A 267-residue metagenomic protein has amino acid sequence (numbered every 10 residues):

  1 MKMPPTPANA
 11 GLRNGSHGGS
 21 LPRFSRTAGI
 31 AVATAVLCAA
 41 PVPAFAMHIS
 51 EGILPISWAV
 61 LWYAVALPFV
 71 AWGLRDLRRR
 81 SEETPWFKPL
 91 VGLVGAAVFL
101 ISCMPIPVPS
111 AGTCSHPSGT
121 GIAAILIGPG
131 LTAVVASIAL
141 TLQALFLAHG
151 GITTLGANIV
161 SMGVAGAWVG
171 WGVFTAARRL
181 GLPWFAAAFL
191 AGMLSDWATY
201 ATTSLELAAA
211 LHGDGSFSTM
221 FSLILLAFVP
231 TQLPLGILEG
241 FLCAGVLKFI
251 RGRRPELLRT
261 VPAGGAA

Functional and structural regions predicted by a protein language model:
K2-A44: N-terminal secretory/membrane targeting signals
V42-A44, S204-G215: Membrane-helix interface motif
A44-I122: Hydrophobic transmembrane alpha-helices
W62-A71, G163-G172, I237-K248: Hydrophobic cores of alpha-helical transmembrane segments in multi-pass inner/ER membrane proteins, independent
K88-L93, A133-S137, V160, A186-L190 (+1 more regions): Hydrophobic alpha-helical transmembrane segments
S102-G166: Alpha-helical membrane segments and adjacent membrane-interface helices in multi-pass membrane proteins
S161-S204: Short helix-perturbing small/polar motifs within transmembrane alpha-helices
A187-W197, S216-A267: C-terminal transmembrane helix-loop-helix hairpin of multi-pass membrane proteins
